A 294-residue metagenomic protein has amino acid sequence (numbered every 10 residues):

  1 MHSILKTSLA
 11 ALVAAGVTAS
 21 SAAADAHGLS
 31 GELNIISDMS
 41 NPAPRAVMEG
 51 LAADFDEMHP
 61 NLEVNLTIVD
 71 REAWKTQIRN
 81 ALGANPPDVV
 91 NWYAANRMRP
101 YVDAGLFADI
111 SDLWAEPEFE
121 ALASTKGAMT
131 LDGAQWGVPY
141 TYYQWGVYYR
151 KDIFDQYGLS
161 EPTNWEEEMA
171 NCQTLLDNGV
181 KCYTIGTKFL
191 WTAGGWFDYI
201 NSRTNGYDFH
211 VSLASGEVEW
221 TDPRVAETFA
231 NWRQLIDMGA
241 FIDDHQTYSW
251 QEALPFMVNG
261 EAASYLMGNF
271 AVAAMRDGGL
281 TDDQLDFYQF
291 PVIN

Functional and structural regions predicted by a protein language model:
M1-N34, E57, D112-W114, Q156: Short, low-complexity disordered leader/linker segments with a strong preference for bacterial N-terminal type II
E32-G50, V69: Extracytoplasmic "Venus flytrap"
G50-L122, D152-T163, F256, A263-S264 (+1 more regions): Extracytoplasmic "Venus flytrap"/periplasmic binding protein-like
A53, E57-M58, E63, Q156-Y157 (+3 more regions): Extracytoplasmic/periplasmic substrate-recognition and gating elements
Y93-G146, M169, L175, W196-D198 (+2 more regions): Hinge/lid segment of periplasmic solute-binding proteins
A108-A123, T187, T204-E227, D277-G279 (+1 more regions): Short, solvent-exposed loop/beta-turn-alpha elements that line the ligand-binding surface or hinge of extracytoplasmic
L131-D132, W136-Y140, W145, M169-E217 (+1 more regions): Extracytoplasmic/periplasmic solute-binding protein
T174, S215-H245, F290: Glycine-centered hinge/linker elements that transmit conformational signals in sensory and ligand-binding systems
